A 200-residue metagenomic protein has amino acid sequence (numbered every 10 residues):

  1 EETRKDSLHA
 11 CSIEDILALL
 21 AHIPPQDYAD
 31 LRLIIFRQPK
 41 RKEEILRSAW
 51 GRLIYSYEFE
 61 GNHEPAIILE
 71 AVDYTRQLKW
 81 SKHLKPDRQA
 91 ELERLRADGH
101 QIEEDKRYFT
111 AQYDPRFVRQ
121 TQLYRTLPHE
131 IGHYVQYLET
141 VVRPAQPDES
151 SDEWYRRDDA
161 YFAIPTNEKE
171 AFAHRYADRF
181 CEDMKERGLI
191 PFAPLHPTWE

Functional and structural regions predicted by a protein language model:
E1, A10, W154-E200: Long, well-structured alpha-helical subdomains associated with metal-dependent extracellular/ecto-lumenal hydrolases
E1-R116: A metal-dependent hydrolase signature that marks the N-terminal structural subdomain at the beginning of catalytic folds
D15-H22, E130, F172-F180: Amphipathic alpha-helical segments that form well-ordered structural scaffolds and often line/cohere around active
D30, V142, R187-P191: Short, flexible/disordered secondary-structure transition segments
R76-K79, V135, R143-P144: Short catalytic/ligand-binding loop motif for oxyanion handling, primarily in non-cytosolic enzymes, centered on
P86, R143-A145, K185: Glycine-rich, phosphate-binding/catalytic loops in enzymes
F109, F117, T121, Y137-A177: Post-HEXXH active-site segment of zinc metalloproteases
R125-L138: Active-site recognition of the HExxH zinc-binding catalytic motif
